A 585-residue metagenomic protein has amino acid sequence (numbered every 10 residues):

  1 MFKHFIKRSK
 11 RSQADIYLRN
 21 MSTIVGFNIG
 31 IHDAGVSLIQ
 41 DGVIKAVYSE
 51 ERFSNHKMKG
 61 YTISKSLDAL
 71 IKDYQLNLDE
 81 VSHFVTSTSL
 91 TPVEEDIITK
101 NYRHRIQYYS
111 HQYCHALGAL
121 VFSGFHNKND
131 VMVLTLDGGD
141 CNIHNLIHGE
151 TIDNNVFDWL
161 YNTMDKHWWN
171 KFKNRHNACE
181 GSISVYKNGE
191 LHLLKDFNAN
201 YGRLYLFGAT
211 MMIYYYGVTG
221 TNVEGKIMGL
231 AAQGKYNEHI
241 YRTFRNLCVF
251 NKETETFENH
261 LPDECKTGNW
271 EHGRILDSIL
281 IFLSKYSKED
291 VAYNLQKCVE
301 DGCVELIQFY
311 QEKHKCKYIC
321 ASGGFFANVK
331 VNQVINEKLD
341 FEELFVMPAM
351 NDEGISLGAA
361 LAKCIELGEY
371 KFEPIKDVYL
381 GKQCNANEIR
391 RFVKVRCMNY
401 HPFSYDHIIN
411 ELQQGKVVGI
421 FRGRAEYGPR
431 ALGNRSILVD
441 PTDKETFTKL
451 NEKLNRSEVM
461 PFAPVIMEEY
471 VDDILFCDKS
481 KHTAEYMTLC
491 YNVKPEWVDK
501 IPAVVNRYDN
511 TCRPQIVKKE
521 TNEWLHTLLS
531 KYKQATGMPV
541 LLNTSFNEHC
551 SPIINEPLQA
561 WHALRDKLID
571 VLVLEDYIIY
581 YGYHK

Functional and structural regions predicted by a protein language model:
M1-R19: Membrane-proximal basic amphipathic "stem/tether" segments
M21-V25: Extreme N-terminal starter segment of soluble prokaryotic enzymes
I31-K57, E95, T99-T254, N259-H260 (+4 more regions): Flexible beta->alpha loop and helix N-cap segments adjacent to enzyme active/binding sites
E51-T62, D290-Y293, K297: Active-site pocket-shaping loop/turn-to-helix segments
S66-S82, I307-K315: Phosphate/pyrophosphate-binding loops at sites that engage ATP/ADP/AMP, CoA/4′-phosphopantetheine, polyphosphate
L78-S89, K315-G324, G419: Short glycine-rich phosphate-binding loop at a beta-alpha junction
N237-K297: Active-site cores of enzymes that catalyze phosphoryl transfer or operate on phosphate-rich substrates
N294-K317: Phosphate/ATP-binding catalytic cores across multiple sugar-kinase/actin-like superfamilies, primarily ASKHA
